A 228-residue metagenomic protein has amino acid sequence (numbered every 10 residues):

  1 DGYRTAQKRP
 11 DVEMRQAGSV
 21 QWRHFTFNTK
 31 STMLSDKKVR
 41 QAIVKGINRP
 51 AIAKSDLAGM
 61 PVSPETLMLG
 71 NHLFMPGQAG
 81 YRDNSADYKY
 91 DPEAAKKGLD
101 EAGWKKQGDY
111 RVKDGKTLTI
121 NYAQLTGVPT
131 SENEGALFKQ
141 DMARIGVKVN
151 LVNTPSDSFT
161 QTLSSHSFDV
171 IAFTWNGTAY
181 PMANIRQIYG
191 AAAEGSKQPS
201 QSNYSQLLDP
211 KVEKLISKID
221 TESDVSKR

Functional and structural regions predicted by a protein language model:
D1, T66, K105-G177, V225: Ligand/substrate-recognition segments at binding pockets and active sites
D1-S31, A42, K54-S55, T174-N176: Extracellular/periplasmic solute-recognition and catalytic clefts
G2-Y3, V20-W22, S31-M33, R49-I52 (+5 more regions): Solvent-exposed loop/turn segments at secondary-structure junctions within structured extracellular/periplasmic domains
Y3-Q16, H166-S167, P181-S200: Ligand-binding "clamshell"
P10, G46-D56, M60, A102-G103 (+5 more regions): A generic secondary-structure signal for well-formed alpha-helical elements
Q21-F25, H72, N203: Small-molecule pocket liners
S35-Q140, L208-K214: Append "and occasionally in soluble cytosolic enzymes with long acidic Gly/Pro-rich linkers
A53, K97, K148-F159, R186-R228: Extracytoplasmic/peripheral linker and loop segments enriched in polar/acidic and small residues with frequent Thr/Pro
